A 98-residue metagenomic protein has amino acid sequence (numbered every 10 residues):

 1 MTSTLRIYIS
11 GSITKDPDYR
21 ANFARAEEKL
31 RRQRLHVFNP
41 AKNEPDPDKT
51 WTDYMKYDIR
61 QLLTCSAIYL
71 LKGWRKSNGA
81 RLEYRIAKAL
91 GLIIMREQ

Functional and structural regions predicted by a protein language model:
M1-Q98: Conserved catalytic or regulatory cores that recognize and/or transform ribose-phosphate-containing ligands
